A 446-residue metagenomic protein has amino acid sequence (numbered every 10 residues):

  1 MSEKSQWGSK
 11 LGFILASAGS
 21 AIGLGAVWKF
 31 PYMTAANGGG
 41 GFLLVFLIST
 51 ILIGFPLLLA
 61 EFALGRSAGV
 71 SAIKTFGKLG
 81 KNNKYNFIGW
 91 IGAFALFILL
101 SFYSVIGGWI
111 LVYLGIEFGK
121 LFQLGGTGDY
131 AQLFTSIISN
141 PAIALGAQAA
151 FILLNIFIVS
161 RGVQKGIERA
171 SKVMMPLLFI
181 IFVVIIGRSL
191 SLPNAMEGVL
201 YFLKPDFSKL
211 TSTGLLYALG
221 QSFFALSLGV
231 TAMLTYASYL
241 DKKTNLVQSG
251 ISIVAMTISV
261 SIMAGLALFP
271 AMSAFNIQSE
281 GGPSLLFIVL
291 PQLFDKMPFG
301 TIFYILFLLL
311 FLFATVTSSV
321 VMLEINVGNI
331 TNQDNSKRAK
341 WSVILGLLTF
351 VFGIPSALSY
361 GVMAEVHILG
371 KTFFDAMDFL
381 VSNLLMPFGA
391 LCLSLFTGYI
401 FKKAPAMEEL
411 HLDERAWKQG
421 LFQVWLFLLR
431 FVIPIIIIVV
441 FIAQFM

Functional and structural regions predicted by a protein language model:
M1-W28, L57-F62, R66-L79, N83-W90 (+2 more regions): Membrane-interface "cap" regions at the ends of multi-pass membrane proteins
S2-E3, W7, E168, K172-V316 (+1 more regions): Membrane-embedded translocation segments of transport machinery
S2-K4, Y32-N37, V70-I91, S104-Q164 (+5 more regions): Inter-helical loop and helix-membrane interface segments of multi-pass membrane transporters/permeases
K4, K74, G107-I138, Y239-K243 (+6 more regions): Helix-loop-helix connectors at the membrane interface of multi-pass transporters/channels
Q6-S17, F42-V45, K84-F97, G146-A149 (+6 more regions): Select transmembrane alpha-helical segments in multipass membrane proteins
G12-I14, S20, L145-G146, M256-I262 (+4 more regions): Loop-to-transmembrane helix boundary motifs in multi-pass membrane proteins
G12-S49, T231-A237, V247-I251, A255-M256 (+1 more regions): Transmembrane helix-boundary motif of multi-pass solute transporters/channels
L145, T372-L395, K418-M446: A generic transmembrane alpha-helix motif of multi-pass inner-membrane proteins
